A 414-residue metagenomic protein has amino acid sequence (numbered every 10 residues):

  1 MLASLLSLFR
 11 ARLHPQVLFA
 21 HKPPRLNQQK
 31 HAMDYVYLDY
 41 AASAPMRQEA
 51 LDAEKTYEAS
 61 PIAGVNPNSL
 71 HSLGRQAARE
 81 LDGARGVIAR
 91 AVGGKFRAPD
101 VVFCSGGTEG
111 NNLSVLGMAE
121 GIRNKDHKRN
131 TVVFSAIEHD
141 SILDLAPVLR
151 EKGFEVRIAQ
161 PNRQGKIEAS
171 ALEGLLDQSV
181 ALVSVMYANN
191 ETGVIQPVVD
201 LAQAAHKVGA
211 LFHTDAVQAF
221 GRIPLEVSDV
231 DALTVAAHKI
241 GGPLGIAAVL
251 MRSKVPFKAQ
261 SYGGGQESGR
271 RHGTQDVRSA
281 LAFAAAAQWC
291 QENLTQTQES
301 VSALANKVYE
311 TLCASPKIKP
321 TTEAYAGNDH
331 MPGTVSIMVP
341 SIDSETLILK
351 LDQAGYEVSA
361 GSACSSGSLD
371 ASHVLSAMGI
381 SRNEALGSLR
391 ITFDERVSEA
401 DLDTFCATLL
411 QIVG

Functional and structural regions predicted by a protein language model:
L2-G414: Pyridoxal 5′-phosphate
